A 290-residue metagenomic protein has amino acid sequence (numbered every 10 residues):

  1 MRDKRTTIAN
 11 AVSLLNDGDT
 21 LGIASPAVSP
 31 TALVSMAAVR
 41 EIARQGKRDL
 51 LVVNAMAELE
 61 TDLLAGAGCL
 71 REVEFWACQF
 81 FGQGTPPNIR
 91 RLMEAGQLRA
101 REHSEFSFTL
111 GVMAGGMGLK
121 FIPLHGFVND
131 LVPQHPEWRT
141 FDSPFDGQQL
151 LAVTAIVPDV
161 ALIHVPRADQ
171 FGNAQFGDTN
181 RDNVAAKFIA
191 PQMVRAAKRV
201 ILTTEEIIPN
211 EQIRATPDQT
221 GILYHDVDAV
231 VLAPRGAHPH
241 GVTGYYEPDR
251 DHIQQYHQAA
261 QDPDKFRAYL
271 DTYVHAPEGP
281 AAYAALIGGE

Functional and structural regions predicted by a protein language model:
M1-E290: Conserved alpha/beta enzyme-core scaffold
